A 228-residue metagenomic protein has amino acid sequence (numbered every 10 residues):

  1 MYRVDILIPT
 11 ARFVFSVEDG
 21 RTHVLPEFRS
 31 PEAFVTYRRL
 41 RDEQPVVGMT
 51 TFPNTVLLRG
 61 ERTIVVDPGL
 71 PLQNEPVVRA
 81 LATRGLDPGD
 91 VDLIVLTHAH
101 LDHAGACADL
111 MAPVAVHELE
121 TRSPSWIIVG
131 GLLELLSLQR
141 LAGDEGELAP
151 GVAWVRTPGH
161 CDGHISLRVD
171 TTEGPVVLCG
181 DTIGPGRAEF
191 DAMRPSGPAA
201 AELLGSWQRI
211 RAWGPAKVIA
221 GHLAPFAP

Functional and structural regions predicted by a protein language model:
M1-E61, S206-R209, G214: Zn-dependent metallo-beta-lactamase
R3-P9, V56-R59, D144-T172: Core dinuclear metal-dependent hydrolase active-site scaffold
P9-A11, T63, P68-P71, A99 (+3 more regions): Active-site metal-binding loops of divalent metal-dependent hydrolases
L25, E32-F52, E118-E145, G186-M193: Active-site-proximal loop/helix segment associated with metal-binding centers of metalloenzymes
N74-V116: Active-site metal-binding motif and surrounding structural segment of the metallo-beta-lactamase
R79, L86, D92, A115-R156 (+2 more regions): Metallo-beta-lactamase
A104-M111, S123-I127, A227: Short loop/helix-cap segments at secondary-structure boundaries that form the rim of catalytic
R156, D162-P228: Metallo-beta-lactamase
